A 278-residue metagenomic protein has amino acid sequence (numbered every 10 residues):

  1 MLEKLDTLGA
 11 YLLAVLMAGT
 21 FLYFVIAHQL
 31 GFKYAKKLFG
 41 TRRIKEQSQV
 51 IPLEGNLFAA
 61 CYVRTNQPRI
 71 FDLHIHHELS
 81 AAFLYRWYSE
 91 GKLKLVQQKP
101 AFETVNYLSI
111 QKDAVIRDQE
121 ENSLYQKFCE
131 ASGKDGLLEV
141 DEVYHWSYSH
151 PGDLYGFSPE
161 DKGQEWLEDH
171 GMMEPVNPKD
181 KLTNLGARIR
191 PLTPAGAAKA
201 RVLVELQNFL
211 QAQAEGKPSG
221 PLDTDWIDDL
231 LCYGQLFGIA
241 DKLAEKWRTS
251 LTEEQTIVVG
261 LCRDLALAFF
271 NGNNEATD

Functional and structural regions predicted by a protein language model:
M1-D278: Acidic, Ser/Thr/Pro-rich intrinsically disordered cytosolic tails and loops of eukaryotic transmembrane proteins
